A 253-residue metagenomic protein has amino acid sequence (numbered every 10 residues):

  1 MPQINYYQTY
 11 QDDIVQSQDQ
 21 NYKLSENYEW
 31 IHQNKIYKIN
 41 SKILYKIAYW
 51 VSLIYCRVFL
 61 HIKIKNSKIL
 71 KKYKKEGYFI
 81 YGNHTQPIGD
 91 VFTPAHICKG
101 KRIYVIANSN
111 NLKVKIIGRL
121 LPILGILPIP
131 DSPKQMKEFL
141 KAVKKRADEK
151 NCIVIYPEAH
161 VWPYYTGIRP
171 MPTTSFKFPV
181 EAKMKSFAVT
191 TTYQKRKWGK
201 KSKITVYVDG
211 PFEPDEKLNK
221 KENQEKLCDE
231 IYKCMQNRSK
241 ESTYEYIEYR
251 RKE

Functional and structural regions predicted by a protein language model:
M1-E26, I36, L140-E253: Non-catalytic C-terminal accessory region of glycerolipid acyltransferases and related lyso-lipid remodeling enzymes
M1-F79, D90-T93, G118, I123 (+2 more regions): Membrane-anchoring hydrophobic helices of lipid-metabolizing enzymes
I43, I47, Q86, K134-Q135 (+2 more regions): Soluble or luminal CAZymes and related metallo-dependent hydrolases
S52, P94-A95, G118, V143 (+1 more regions): Short amphipathic alpha-helical segments and helix-helix/interface helices
L60, S132-K137, I168-R169: A conditional alpha-helix N-cap/helix-loop micro-motif detector
I64-S67, V114, K137-L140, K221: Structural motif corresponding to alpha-helix initiation and N-cap regions
Y73-P133: Catalytic core of membrane glycerolipid acyltransferases/transacylases, capturing the structured, soluble-facing
N111, Q135, V161-P163: Acidic, metal-coordinating catalytic cores used for nucleic-acid/nucleotide bond scission and strand-transfer chemistry
